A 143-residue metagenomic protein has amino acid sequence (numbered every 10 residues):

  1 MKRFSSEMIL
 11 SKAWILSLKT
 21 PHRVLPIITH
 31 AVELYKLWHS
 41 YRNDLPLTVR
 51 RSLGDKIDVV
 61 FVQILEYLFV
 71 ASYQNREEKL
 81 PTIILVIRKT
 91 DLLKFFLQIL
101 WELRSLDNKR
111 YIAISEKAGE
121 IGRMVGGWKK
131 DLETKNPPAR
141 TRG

Functional and structural regions predicted by a protein language model:
M1-G143: Amphipathic alpha-helical assembly/interaction segments
